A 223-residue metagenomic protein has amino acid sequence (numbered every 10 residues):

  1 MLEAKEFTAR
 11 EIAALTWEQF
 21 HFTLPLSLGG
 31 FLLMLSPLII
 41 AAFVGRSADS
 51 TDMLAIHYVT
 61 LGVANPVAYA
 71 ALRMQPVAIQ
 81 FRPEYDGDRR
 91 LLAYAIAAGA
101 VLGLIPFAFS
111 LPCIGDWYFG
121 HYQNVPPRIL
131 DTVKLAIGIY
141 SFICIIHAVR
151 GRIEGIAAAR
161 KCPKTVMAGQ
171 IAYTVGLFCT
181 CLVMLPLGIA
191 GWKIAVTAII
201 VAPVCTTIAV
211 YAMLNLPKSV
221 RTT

Functional and structural regions predicted by a protein language model:
M1, D52, L111, G115-D116 (+5 more regions): Membrane-interface helix-loop junctions in multi-pass transport and translocation proteins
M1-L33, L216-T223: Interhelical loop/hinge segments that connect adjacent transmembrane helices in multipass membrane
W17-F22, A41-N65, G87, P127-K134 (+2 more regions): Interfacial/gating helices of multi-pass transporter permease domains
T23, G30, Y58-L61, A95-G99 (+4 more regions): Residue-level recognition of transmembrane alpha-helices in multi-pass small-molecule transporters/permeases
L35-V44, A78: Hydrophobic/aromatic end-of-helix segments at the C-terminal termini of transmembrane alpha-helices
I56-F109, R150-K161, T165: Small-residue-rich hydrophobic transmembrane alpha-helices
G62-V67, P126-I153: Alpha-helical transmembrane segments of multi-pass membrane proteins
L92-S141: C-terminal transmembrane helical hairpin of 12-TM major facilitator-type secondary transporters
